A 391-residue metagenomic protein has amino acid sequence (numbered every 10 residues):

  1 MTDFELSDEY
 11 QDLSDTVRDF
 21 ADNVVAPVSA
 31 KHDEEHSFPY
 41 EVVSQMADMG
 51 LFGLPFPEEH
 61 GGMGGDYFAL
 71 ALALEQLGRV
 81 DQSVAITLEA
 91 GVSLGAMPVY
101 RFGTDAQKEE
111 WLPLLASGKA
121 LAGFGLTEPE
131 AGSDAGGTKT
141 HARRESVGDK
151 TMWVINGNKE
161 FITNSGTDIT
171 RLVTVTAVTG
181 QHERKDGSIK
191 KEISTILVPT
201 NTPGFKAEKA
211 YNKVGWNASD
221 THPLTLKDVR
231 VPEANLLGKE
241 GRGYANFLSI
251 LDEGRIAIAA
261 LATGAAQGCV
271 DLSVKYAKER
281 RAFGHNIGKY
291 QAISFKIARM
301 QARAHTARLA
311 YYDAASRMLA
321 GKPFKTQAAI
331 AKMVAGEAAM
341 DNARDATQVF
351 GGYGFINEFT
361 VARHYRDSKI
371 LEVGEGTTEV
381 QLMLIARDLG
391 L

Functional and structural regions predicted by a protein language model:
M1-A90, F102-Q107, L114, G118-K119 (+5 more regions): Alpha-helical interface subdomain recognition
G50, L74-G78, A177-T179, V198-P203 (+1 more regions): Short Ser/Thr-interspersed hydrophobic loop/turn segments at strand-loop and sheet-helix junctions that line or gate
M97-F102, F124, G136, H182: Flexible, glycine-rich active-site loops centered on histidine and acidic residues that chelate a metal or position
G118-L126: A short, Trp-centered hydrophobic/proline-enriched beta-strand micro-motif
E130-K139: Active-site-adjacent elements of ketosynthase-type condensing enzymes
T151-M152, N156-K206: A short core secondary-structure module
N201-R230: Flexible, small-/acidic-enriched active-site or ligand-binding loops
K227-A245: Long, acidic (Asp/Glu-rich), low-complexity accessory segments flanking structured domains
